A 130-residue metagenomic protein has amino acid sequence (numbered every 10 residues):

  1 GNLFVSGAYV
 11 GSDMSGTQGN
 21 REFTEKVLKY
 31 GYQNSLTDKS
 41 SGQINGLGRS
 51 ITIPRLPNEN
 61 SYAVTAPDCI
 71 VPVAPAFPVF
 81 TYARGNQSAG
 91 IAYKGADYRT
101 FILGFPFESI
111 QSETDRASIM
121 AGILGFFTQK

Functional and structural regions predicted by a protein language model:
G1-E59: A glycine-rich, often tryptophan-bearing local segment used as a flexible ligand/cofactor-contacting loop or short
V5, L103-K130: A recurrent domain-boundary module in secreted/ectodomain proteins
Q18-G19, A92-Y93, T114-S118: Surface-exposed beta-strand edges and their flanking turn/coil or helix-capping segments
T24-K26, P67-I70, I123: Broad structural signal for hydrophobic residues in well-ordered alpha-helices, predominantly aliphatic
E25, R55, T100, I119-M120: Short linear sequence motifs
L28, F80-Y82, F127: Generic helix-packing signal
Q33-R99, G104, E108-Q111: Catalytic beta-strand/loop cores that center a nucleophilic Ser/Cys/Thr and support acyl-enzyme chemistry
